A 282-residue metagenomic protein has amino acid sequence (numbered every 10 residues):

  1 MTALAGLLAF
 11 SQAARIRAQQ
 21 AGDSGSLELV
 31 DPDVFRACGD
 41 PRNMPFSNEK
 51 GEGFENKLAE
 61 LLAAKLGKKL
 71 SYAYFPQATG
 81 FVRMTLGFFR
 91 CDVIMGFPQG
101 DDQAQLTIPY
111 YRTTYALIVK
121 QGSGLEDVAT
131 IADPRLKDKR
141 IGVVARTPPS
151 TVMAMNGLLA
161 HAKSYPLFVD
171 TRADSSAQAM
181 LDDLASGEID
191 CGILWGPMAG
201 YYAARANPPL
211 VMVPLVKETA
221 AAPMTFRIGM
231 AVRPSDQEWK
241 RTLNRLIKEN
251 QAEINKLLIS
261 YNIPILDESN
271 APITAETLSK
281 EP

Functional and structural regions predicted by a protein language model:
M1-A3: N-terminal export leaders
L8, Q20, P148-V169, N244-P282: Ligand-binding clefts/hinges and TM-proximal coupling segments of bilobed small-molecule sensing domains
Q20-D102, T171-D174, S260-Y261: Extracytoplasmic small-molecule ligand-binding "clamshell" domains of the periplasmic binding protein/Venus flytrap
E28, G53-L66, G122-L125, A129-P148 (+1 more regions): Extended ligand-binding regions for polar small-molecule ligands
D40-P41, R112-G124, A204-I247, I263-P282: Periplasmic-binding protein-like
A59-K69, A73, T130, R135 (+4 more regions): Ligand-binding cleft/hinge of the Venus flytrap
E60, A64, K69-R135, R146 (+3 more regions): Acidic, polar ligand-binding/catalytic clefts
K68-K69, L86-G96, K139-R140, A179-M180 (+3 more regions): Alpha-to-beta junction loops
